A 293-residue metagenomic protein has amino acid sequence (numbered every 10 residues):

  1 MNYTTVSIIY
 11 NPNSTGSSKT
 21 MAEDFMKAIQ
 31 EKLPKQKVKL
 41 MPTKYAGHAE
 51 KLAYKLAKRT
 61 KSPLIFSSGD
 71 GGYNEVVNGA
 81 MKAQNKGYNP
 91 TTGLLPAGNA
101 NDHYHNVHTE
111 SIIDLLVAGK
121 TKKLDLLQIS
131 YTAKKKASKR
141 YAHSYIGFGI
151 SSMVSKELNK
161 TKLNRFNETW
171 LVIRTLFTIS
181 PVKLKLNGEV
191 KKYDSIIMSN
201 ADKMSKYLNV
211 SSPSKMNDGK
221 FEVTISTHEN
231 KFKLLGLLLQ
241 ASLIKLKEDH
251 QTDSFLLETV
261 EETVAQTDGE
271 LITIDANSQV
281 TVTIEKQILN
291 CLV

Functional and structural regions predicted by a protein language model:
M1-S67, N78: ATP/NTP phosphate-donor binding region
I9, T43, N85-D194, M198: Catalytic core of DAGKc-family lipid kinases
S14, G69-G72, A97-A100, F148-G149 (+1 more regions): Short glycine-rich anion-binding loops that position phosphate/pyrophosphate groups of nucleotides and phosphorylated
T20-A22, V77-A80, H105-V107, N209-V210: Short amphipathic alpha-helical segments
A49, G72-V76, L124: Short glycine/serine/threonine-rich phosphate/pyrophosphate-binding segments that cradle anionic phosphate groups
G72-G87: Short Gly/Thr/Asp-enriched flexible loops that form oxyanion-binding sites at enzyme active sites
S151, I197-V210: Glycine-rich phosphate/pyrophosphate-binding beta-alpha loops
K215-D218, I225-V293: ATP/nucleoside-binding phosphotransfer catalytic cores, i.e., glycine-rich phosphate-binding loops
